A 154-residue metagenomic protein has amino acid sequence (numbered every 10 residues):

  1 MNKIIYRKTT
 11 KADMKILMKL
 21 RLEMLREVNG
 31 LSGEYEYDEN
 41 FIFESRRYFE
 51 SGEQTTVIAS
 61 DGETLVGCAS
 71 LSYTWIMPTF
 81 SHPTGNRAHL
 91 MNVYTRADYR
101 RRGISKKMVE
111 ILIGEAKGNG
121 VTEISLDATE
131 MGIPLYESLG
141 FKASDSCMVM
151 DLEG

Functional and structural regions predicted by a protein language model:
I5-K19: A short beta-loop-alpha structural element at the N-terminal edge of CoA-dependent acyl/N-acetyltransferase catalytic
L25-S45: Conserved GNAT-fold acetyl-CoA-binding loop/helix
R46-I58, H89: A short helix-loop-beta-strand connector motif used in the catalytic cores of GNAT acetyltransferases and, in some
I58, T64-Y73, H89, Y94: Conserved beta-strand in the GNAT
W75-L90, R100, S144: A conserved beta-turn-beta hairpin within the catalytic core of GNAT-like acetyltransferases that forms part
Y99, G103-I111: Conserved acetyl-CoA pyrophosphate-binding loop and the N-cap/start of the following alpha-helix in GNAT-like
V109, A116-A128: Conserved GNAT acetyl-CoA-binding A-motif
I124-P134, V149-E153: Conserved beta-strand-loop-alpha-helix junction that forms the acyl-donor binding cleft
